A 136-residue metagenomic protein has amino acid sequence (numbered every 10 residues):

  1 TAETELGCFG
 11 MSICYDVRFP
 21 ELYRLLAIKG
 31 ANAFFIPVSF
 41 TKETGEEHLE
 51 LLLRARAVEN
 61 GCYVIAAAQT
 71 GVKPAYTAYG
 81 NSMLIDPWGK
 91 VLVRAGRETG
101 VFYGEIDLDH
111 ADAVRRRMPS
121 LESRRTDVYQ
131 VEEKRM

Functional and structural regions predicted by a protein language model:
T1-L6, I13-K29, D112-M136: Cysteine/selenocysteine-centered motifs that mediate thiol-based redox chemistry or coordinate metal-sulfur cofactors
C8, V17-F102: CN hydrolase (nitrilase-like) catalytic-core segments centered on the catalytic cysteine and neighboring Lys/Glu
E47, L51, D109-D112, D127: Generic alpha-helical secondary structure signal
T99-R117: A short, polar/charged loop-to-alpha-helix boundary motif
